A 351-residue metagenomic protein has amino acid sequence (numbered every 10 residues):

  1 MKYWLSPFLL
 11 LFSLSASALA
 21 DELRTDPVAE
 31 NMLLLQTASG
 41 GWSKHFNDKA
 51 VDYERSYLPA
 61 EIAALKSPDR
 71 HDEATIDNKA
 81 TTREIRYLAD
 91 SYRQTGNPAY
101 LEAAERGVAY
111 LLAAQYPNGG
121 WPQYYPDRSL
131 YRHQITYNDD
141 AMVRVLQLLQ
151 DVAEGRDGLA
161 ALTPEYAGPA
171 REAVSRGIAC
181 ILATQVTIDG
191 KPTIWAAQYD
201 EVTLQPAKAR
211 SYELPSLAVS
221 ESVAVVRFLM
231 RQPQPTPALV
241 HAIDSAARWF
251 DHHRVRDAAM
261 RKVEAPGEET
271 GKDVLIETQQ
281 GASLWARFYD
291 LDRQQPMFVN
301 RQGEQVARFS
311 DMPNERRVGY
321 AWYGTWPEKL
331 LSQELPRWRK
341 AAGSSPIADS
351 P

Functional and structural regions predicted by a protein language model:
M1-F8: Bacterial N-terminal signal peptides that target proteins for export
S13-S17: N-terminal signal peptide c-region/cleavage motif recognized by signal peptidases
L19-V28, D151-R176, V202-A209, E213 (+1 more regions): Terminal, non-catalytic domain-edge segments
P27-G40, A103-G120, R171-G190, A242-A259: Long, well-ordered core segments of solenoidal/helical folds
E30, L34-Y87: N-terminal carbohydrate-binding/catalytic regions of secreted carbohydrate-active enzymes
W42-S43, N47-D48, R55-P68, P117-R128 (+1 more regions): Intrinsic, low-complexity N-terminal interaction/targeting segments
L65-A80, S129-M142, Y166, K208-E221: Solvent-exposed loop and edge beta-strand segments that line ligand/cofactor-binding and catalytic clefts
D77-D90, N138-A153, L217-R231: Well-ordered alpha-helical segments within folded domains of soluble proteins
